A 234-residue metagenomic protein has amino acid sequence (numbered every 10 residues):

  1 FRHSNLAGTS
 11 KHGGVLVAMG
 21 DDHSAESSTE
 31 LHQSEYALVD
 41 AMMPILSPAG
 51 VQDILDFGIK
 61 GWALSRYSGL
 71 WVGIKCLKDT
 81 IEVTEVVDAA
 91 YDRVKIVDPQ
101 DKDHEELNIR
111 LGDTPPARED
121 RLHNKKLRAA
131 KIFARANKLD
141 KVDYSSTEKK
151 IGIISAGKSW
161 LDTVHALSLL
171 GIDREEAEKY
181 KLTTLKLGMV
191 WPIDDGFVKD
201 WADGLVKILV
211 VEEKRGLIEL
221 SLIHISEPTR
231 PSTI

Functional and structural regions predicted by a protein language model:
F1, L139-S155, W160-S221: Glycine-rich, anion-gripping cofactor-binding loops and their flanking helix/strand elements in enzyme active sites
F1-R66, L77: Thiamine diphosphate
R2-L6, H32-E35, W62-A63, A89-D92 (+3 more regions): Short, solvent-exposed amphipathic alpha-helical segments in soluble enzyme and RNA/protein-processing domains
T9-V15, D40-M43, Y67-W71, T147-I151 (+2 more regions): Short coil/turn connectors at secondary-structure junctions
L16-G20, G73-L77, I154-S155, V211-E212: Short beta-strand segments
A25-E30, T84, P192-V198: Glycine-rich, charge-decorated loop segments at or immediately adjacent to ligand/cofactor-binding or catalytic sites
S68-S145: Conformationally flexible catalytic loops at phosphate/diphosphate-handling active centers
I223-I234: Single conserved hydrophobic/aromatic residue that forms the stacking wall/gate of nucleotide- or nucleobase-binding
